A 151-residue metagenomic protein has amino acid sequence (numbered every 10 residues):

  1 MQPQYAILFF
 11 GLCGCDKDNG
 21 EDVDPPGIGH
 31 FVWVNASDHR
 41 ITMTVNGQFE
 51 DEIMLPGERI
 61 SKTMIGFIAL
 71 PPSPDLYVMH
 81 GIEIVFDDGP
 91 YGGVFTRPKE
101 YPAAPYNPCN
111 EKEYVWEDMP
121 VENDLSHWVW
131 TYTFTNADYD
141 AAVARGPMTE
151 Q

Functional and structural regions predicted by a protein language model:
M1-D16: Sec-dependent bacterial lipoprotein signal peptides
C15-V32, T44-I53, I60-I68, D75-Q151: Intrinsically disordered, low-complexity segments enriched in small/polar residues
A36-M43: Short acidic/proline- and small/hydrophobic-mixed sequence motifs that coincide with surface turns and coil-to-beta
